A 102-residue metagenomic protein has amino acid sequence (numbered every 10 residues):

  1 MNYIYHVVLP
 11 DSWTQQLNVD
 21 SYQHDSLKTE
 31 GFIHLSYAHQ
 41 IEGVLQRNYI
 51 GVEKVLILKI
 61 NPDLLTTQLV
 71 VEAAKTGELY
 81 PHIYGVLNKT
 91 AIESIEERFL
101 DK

Functional and structural regions predicted by a protein language model:
M1-K102: Conserved, structured core segments of small domains
